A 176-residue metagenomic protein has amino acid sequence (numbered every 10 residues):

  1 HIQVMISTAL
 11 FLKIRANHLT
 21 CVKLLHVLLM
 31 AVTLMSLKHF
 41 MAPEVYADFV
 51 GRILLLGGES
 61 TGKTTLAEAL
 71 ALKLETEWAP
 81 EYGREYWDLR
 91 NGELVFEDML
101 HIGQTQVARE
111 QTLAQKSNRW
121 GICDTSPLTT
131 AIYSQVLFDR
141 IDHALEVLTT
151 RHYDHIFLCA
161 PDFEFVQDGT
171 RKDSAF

Functional and structural regions predicted by a protein language model:
L55: Hydrophobic anchor at the beta1->P-loop junction of P-loop NTPases
G58: P-loop (Walker A) phosphate-binding loop of NTP-binding proteins
K63: Conserved lysine of the Walker
L66: Hydrophobic positions on the alpha1 helix immediately C-terminal to the Walker A/P-loop
L72-V107: Conserved substrate/cofactor phosphate-moiety recognition/catalytic segment in nucleotide-dependent phosphotransferases
E93-I132, V136: Conserved nucleotide-sensing/catalytic segment adjacent to the nucleotide-binding pocket in NTP-handling enzymes
F138-F176: A glycine- and Lys/Arg-enriched "phosphate-lid" helix/loop adjacent to the NTP-binding pocket of small-molecule kinases
